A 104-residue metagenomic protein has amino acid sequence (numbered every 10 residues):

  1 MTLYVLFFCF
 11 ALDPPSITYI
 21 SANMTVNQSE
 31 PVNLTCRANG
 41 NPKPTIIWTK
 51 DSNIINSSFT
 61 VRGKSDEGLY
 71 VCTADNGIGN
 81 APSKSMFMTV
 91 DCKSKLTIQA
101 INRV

Functional and structural regions predicted by a protein language model:
M1, N27-P31, N41-K43, R62-C72 (+1 more regions): Solvent-exposed loop/turn motifs of extracellular immunoglobulin-like beta-sandwich domains
M1-F7: N-terminal low-complexity segments that are often proline-rich with Ser/Thr-Pro
F7-S21, T49-N56, N76-G77, M86-V104: Flexible inter-domain hinge/linker segments at boundaries of tandem extracellular adhesion modules
T35, I47, T60, V71-T73 (+1 more regions): Beta-strand cores of modular interaction/reader domains in eukaryotic scaffold and signaling proteins, especially PDZ
C36, V61-R62, N102-V104: Tandem-repeat/low-complexity and Cys-motif detector
A38-K50: Solvent-exposed loop segments of extracellular immunoglobulin-like
W48-G68: Generic structural signal for short, solvent-exposed loop/turn connectors between secondary structure elements
